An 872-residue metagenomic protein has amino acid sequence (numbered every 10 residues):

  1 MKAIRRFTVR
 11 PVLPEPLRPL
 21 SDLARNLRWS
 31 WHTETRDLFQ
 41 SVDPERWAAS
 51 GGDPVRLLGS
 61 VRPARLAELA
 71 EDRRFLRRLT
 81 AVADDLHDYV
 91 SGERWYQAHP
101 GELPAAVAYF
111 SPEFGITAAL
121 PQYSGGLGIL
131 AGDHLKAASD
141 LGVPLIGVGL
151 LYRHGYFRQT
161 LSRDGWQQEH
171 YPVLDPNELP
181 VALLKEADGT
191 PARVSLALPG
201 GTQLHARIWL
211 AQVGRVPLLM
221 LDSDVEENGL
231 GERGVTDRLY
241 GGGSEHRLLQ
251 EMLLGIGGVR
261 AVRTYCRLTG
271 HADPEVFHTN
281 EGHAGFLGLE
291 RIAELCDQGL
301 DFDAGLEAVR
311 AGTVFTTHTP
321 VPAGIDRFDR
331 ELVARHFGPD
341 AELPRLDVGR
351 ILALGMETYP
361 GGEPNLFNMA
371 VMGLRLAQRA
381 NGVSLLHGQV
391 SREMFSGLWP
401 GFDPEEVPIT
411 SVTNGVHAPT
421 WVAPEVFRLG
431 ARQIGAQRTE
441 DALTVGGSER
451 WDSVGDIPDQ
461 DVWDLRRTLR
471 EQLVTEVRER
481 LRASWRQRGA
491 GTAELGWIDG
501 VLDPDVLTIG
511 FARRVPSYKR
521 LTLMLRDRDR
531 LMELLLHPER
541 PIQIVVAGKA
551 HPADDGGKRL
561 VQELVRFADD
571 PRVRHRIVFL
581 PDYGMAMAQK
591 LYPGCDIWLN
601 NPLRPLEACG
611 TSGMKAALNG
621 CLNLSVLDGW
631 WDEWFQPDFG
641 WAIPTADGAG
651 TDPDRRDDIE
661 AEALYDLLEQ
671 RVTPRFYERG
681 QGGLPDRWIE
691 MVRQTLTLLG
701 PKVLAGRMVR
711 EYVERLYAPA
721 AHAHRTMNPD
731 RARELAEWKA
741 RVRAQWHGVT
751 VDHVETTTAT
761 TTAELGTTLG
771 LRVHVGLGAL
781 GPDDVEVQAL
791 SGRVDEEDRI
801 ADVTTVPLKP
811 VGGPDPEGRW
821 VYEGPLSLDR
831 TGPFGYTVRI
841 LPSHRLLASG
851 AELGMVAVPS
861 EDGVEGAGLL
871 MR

Functional and structural regions predicted by a protein language model:
M1-R872: Catalytic cores of carbohydrate-active enzymes across secretory and cytosolic contexts
